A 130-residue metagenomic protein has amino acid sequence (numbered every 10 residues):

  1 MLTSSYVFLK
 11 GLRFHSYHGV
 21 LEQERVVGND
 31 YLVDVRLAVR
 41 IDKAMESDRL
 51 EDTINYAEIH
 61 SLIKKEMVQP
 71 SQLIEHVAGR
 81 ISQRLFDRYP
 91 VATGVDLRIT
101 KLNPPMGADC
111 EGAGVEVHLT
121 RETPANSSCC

Functional and structural regions predicted by a protein language model:
M1-C130: N-terminal, polar/charged subdomain of small-to-medium soluble alpha/beta proteins
